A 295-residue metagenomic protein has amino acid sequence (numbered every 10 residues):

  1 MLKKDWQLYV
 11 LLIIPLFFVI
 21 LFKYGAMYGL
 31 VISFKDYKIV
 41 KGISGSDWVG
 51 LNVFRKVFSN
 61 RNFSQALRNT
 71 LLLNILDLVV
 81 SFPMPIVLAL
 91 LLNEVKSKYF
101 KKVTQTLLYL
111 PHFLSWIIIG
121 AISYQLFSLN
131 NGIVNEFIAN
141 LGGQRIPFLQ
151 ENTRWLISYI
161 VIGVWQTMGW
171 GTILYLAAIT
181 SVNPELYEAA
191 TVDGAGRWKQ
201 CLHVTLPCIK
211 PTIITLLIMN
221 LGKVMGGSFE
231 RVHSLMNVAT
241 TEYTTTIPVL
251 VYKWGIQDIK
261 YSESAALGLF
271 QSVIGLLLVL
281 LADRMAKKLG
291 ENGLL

Functional and structural regions predicted by a protein language model:
K4-L295: A structural signal for multi-pass alpha-helical bundles of membrane permease subunits that mediate small-molecule
